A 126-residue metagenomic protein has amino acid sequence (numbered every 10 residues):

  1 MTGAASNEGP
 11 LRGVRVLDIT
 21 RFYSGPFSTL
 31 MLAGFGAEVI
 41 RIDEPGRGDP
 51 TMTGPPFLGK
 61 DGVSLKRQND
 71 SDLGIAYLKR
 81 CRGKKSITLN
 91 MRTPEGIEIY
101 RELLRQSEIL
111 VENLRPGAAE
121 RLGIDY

Functional and structural regions predicted by a protein language model:
M1-Y126: N-terminal helix-loop segment corresponding to the beta1-alpha1 unit of nucleotide/adenylate-binding folds
